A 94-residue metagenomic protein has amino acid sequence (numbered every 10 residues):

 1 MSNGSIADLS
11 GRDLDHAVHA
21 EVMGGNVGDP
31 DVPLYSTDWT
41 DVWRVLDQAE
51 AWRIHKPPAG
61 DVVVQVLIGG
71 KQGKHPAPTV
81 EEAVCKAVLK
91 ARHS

Functional and structural regions predicted by a protein language model:
N3: Predominantly extracellular beta-rich ligand-binding scaffolds that present long acidic/polar faces for carbohydrate
I6-A77, S94: N-terminal segment of the canonical double-stranded RNA-binding domain
T79-V88: A short, charged, amphipathic alpha-helix used as a generic interaction element across diverse proteins
V88-S94: Short arginine-rich
